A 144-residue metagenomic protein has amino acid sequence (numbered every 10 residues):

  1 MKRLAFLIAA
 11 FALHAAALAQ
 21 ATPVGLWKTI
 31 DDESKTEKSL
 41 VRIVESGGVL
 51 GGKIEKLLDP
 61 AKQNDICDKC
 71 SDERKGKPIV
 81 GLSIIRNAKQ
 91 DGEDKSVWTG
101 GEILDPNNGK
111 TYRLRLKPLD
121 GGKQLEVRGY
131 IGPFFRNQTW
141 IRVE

Functional and structural regions predicted by a protein language model:
L4-L13: Sec-dependent N-terminal signal peptides
A12-Q20: Sec/Tat signal peptide C-region and signal peptidase I cleavage site
Q20-L26, D94-G101, K123-E126: Short, hydrophobic/aromatic-rich segments at coil-to-beta transitions
T29-L114: Central antiparallel beta-sheet cores of small beta-barrel/beta-sandwich binding domains
S46, L119-G121: Structural motif
K53, E126-R128: Beta-strand residues in well-ordered beta-sheet regions across diverse protein folds
G122, Y130-E144: Edge beta-strand at a domain terminus
